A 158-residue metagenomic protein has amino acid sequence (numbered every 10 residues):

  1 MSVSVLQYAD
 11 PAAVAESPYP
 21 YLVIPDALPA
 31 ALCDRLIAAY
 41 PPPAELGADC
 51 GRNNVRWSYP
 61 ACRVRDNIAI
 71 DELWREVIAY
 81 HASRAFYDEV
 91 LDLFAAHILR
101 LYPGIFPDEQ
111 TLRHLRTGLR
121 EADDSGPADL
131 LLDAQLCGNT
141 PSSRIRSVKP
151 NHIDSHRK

Functional and structural regions predicted by a protein language model:
M1-K158: Fe(II)/2-oxoglutarate oxygenase catalytic core
